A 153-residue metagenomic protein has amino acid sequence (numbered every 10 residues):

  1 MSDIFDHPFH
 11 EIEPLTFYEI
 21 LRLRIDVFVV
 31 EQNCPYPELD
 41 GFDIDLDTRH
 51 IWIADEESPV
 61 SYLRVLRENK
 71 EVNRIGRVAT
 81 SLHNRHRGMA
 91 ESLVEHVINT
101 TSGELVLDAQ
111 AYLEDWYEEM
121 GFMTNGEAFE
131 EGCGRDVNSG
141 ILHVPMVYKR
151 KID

Functional and structural regions predicted by a protein language model:
M1-D43, H50-S58, I152-D153: Short amphipathic alpha-helix that is part of the acyltransferase structural core
L23, V27-V29, Y62, K70 (+1 more regions): Ribonuclease/tRNase effector modules and their secretory precursors
P35-E38, T48-I53, Y62, R77 (+2 more regions): Short hydrophobic/aromatic beta-strand element in the GNAT-like acyltransferase core that lines or flanks the acyl-donor
W52, S58-A79: Conserved beta-strand in the GNAT
T80, R85-N99: Conserved acetyl-CoA-binding loop-helix of GNAT-fold acetyltransferases
N99-Y112: Conserved GNAT acetyl-CoA-binding A-motif
V106, M123-K151: Conserved catalytic-core motifs of GNAT/GCN5-like acyltransferases
Y117, F122: Conserved active-site tyrosine of GNAT-family acetyltransferases
